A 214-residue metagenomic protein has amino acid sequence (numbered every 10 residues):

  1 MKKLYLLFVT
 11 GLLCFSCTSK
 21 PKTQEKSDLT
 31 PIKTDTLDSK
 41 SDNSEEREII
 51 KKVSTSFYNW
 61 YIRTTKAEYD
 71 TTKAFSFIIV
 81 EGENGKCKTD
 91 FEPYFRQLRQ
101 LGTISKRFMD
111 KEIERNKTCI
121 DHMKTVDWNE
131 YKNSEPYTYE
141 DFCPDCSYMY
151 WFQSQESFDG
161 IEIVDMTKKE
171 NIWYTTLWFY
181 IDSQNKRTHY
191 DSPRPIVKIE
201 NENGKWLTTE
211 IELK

Functional and structural regions predicted by a protein language model:
M1-L4, S19-K20: Positively charged n-region of N-terminal signal peptides that target proteins for export
Y5-V9: Sec-dependent signal peptide hydrophobic core
F15-S16: C-terminal motif of bacterial Sec signal peptides marking the signal peptidase cleavage site
S19-L29: Bacterial Sec signal peptide processing site at the extreme N-terminus
K40-E45: Second-shell loop/turn segments in exported
E46-T65: Short, aromatic-enriched amphipathic alpha-helices that serve as compact interaction elements
N59-M166: Surface-exposed acidic loop/strand-edge motifs in secreted or periplasmic proteins that form small linear binding
M149-K205, E210-K214: Exposed beta-sheet edge and beta->alpha loop/turn motif
